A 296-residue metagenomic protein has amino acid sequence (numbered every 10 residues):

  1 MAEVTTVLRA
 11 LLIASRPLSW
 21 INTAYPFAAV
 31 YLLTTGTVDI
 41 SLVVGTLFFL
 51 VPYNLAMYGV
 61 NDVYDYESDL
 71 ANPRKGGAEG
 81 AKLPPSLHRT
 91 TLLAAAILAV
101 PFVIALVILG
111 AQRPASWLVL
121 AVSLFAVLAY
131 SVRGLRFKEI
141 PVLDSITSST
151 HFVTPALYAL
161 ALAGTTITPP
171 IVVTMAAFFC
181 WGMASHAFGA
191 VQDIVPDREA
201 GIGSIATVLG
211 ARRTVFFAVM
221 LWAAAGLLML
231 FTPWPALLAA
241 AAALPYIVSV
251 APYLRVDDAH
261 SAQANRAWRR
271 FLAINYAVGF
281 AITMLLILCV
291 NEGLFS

Functional and structural regions predicted by a protein language model:
M1-S296: Multi-pass alpha-helical membrane architecture of UbiA-family and related isoprenoid/lipid prenyltransferases
